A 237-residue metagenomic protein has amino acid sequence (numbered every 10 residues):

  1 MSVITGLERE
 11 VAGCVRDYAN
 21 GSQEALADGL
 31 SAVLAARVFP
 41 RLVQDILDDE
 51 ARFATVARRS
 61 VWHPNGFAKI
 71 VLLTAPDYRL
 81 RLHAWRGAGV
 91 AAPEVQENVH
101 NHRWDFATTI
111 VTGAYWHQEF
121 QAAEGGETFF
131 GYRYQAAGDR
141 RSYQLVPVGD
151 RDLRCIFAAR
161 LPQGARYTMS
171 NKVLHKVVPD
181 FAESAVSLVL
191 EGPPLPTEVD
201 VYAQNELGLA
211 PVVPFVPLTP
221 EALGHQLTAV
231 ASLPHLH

Functional and structural regions predicted by a protein language model:
M1-A84: A short, N-terminal "cap"/entry segment at the start of jelly-roll beta-barrel domains of the cupin/DSBH fold
V56-S60, K69-V71, P93-H100, I156 (+1 more regions): Catalytic micro-motifs at enzyme active sites that drive phosphoryl/nucleotidyl and oxygen chemistry
L82-H100, Q118, A123-E124, N171: Conserved short histidine dyad/triad with adjacent acidic residue
N101-H117, Q121, L190-G192: Short, conserved beta-strand element in jelly-roll/cupin
H117-Q118, M169, H175-D180: Short beta-strand His + acidic residue motifs that chelate non-heme Fe in jelly-roll/DSBH and cupin folds
Q121-N171: Short acidic-glycine-tyrosine-enriched beta hairpin
A182-E198: A short hydrophobic beta-strand segment most commonly corresponding to one strand of the jelly-roll/cupin
T197-H237: Long, compositionally biased interface segments
